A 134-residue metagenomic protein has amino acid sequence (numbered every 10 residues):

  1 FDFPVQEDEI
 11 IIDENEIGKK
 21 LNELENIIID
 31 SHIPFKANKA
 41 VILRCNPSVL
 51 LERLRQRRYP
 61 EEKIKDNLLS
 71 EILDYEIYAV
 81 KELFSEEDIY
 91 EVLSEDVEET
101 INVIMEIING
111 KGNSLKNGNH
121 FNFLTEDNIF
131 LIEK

Functional and structural regions predicted by a protein language model:
F1-K36, N122-T125, F130: ATP-dependent small-molecule kinase phosphotransfer cores that center on conserved nucleotide phosphate-binding segments
P34-F35, S48-V49, E98: Glycine-rich nucleotide phosphate-binding loop and flanking beta-alpha elements of Rossmann-like dinucleotide-binding
A37-K39, L51-E52: Short glycine-/acidic-enriched loop or helix-start segments at secondary-structure transitions that form or flank
N38-N46: Inter-motif core of Ras-like GTPase G domains
C45-E91, E95, G112: A glycine- and Lys/Arg-enriched "phosphate-lid" helix/loop adjacent to the NTP-binding pocket of small-molecule kinases
K81-K134: NTP-dependent small-molecule kinase module
